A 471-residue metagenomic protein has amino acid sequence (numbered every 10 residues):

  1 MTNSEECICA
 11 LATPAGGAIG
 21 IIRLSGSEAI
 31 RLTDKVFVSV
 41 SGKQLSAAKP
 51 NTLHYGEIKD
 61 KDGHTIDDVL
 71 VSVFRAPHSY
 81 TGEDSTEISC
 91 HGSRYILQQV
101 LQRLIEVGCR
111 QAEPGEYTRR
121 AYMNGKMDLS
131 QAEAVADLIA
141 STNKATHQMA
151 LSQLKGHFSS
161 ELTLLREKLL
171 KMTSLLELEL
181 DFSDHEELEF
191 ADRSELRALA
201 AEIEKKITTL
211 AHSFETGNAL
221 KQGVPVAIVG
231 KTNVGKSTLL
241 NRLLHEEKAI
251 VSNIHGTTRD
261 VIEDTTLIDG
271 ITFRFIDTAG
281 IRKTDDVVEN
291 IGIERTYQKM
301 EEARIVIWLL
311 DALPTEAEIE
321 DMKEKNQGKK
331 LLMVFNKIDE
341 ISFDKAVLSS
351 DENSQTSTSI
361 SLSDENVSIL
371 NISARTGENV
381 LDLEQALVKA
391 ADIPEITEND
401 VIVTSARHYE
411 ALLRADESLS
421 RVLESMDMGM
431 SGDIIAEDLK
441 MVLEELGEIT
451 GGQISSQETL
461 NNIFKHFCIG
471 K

Functional and structural regions predicted by a protein language model:
M1-Q148, S152, G156, L332 (+1 more regions): A glycine-rich (often HGG/GG-containing) alpha/beta subdomain
T2-L11, K144-L267, T284, T315-K471: C-terminal-of-GTPase-core extension/linker across diverse P-loop GTPases
P14-G16, H64, Y80, L220 (+5 more regions): Conserved catalytic network of the ASCE P-loop NTPase/AAA+ motor domain
G17-I19, N51-H54, E302-I305, G328-L331 (+1 more regions): Short glycine-/polar-rich loops that comprise or flank the Walker A/P-loop and associated switch/sensor motifs
S25, G92, L243, T278 (+2 more regions): Glycine-rich, N-terminal phosphate-binding loop of Rossmann-like dinucleotide-binding domains
L53-R75, G256-T284, E302-I305, L309: Switch I (G2) and immediately adjacent beta-strands of P-loop GTPase domains
R110, T272-R274, S368: Conserved beta-strand segments of alpha/beta enzyme cores
E289-L313: Inter-motif core of Ras-like GTPase G domains
